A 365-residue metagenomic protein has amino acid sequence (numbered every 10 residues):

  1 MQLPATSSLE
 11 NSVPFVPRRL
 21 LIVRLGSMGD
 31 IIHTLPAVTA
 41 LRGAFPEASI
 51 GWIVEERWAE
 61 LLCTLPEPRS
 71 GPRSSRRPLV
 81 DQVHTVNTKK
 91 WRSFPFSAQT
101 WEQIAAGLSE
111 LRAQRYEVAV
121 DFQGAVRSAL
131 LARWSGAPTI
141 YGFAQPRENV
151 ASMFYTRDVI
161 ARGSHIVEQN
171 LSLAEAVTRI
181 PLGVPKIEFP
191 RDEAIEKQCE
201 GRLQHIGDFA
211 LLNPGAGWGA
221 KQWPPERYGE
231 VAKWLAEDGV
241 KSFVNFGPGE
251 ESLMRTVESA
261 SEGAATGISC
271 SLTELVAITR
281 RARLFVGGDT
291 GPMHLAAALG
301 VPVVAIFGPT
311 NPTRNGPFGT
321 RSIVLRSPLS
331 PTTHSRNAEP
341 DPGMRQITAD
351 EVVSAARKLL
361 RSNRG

Functional and structural regions predicted by a protein language model:
M1-G365: Catalytic machinery of carbohydrate-active enzymes, primarily nucleotide-sugar-dependent glycosyltransferases
